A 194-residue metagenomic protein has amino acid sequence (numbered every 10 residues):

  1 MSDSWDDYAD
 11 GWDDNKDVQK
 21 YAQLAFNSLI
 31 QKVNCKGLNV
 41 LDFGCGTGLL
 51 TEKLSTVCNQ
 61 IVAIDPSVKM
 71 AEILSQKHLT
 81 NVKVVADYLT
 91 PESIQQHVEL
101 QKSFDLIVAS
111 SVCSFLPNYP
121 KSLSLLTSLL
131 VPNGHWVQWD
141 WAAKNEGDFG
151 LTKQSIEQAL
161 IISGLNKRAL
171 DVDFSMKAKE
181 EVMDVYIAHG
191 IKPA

Functional and structural regions predicted by a protein language model:
M1-N34, I73, A143-K144: Conserved class I S-adenosyl-L-methionine
G37-G44: Conserved class I S-adenosyl-L-methionine
T47-Q95: Class I SAM-dependent methyltransferase SAM/SAH-binding core
Q95-I107: A short acidic, Gly/Pro-enriched loop at the edge of an enzyme's catalytic core that lines a small-molecule cofactor
D105-Y119: A short SAM/SAH-binding and catalytic strip from SAM-dependent methyltransferases
P120-P132: A short glycine-rich, Lys/Arg-flanked "PGG" loop and its adjoining helix->strand segment in the class I
N133-W141: Conserved beta-strand signature within the Rossmann-like core of class I S-adenosyl-L-methionine
F149-G164: Short alpha-helix
